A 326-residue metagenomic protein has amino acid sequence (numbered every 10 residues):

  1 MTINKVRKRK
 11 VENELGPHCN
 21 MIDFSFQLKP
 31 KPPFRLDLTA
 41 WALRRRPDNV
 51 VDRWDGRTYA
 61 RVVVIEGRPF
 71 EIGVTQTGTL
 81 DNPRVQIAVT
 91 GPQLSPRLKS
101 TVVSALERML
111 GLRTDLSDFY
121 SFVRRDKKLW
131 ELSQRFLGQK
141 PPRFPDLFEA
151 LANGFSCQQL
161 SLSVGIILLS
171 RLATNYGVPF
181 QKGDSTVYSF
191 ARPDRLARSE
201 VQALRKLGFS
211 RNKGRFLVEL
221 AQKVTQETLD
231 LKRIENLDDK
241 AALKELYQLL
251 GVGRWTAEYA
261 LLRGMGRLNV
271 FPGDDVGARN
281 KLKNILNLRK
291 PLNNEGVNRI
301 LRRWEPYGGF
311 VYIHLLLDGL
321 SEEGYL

Functional and structural regions predicted by a protein language model:
I3-R9, L15-L326: HhH-family (HhH-GPD) DNA N-glycosylase catalytic core used in base-excision repair
